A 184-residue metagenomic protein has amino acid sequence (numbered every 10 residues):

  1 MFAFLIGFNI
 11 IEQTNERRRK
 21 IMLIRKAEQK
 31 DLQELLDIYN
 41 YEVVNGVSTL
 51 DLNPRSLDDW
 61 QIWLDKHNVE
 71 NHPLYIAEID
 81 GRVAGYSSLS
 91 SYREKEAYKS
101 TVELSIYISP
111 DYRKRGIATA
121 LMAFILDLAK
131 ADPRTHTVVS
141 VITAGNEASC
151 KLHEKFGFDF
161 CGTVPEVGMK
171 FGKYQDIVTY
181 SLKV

Functional and structural regions predicted by a protein language model:
M22, R82-Y86, Q175: Glycine-rich phosphate/pyrophosphate-binding loop shared by adenosine-nucleotide-utilizing enzymes
L23-L35: A short beta-loop-alpha structural element at the N-terminal edge of CoA-dependent acyl/N-acetyltransferase catalytic
L36, N40-W63: Conserved GNAT-fold acetyl-CoA-binding loop/helix
P54-D111, M122-A123, K183: Acetyl-CoA-dependent GNAT
I108, K114-A129, K151-K155: Conserved acetyl-CoA-binding loop-helix of GNAT-fold acetyltransferases
R113, V139-C150: Conserved beta-strand-loop-alpha-helix junction that forms the acyl-donor binding cleft
A129-I142: Conserved GNAT acetyl-CoA-binding A-motif
V139-V141, E154, D159-D176: Conserved catalytic-core motifs of GNAT/GCN5-like acyltransferases
